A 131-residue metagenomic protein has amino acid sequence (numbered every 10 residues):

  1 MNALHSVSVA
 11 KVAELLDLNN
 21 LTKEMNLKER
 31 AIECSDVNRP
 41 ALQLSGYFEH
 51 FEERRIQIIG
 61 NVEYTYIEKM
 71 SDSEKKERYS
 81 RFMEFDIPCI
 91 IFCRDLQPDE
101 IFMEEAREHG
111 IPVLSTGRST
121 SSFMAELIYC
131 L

Functional and structural regions predicted by a protein language model:
M1-F82: Gly/Thr-rich phosphate-binding loop signature of adenosyl cofactor/nucleotide-binding cores
E49-I58, V62-C130: Feature captures the catalytic cores and cofactor-binding loops of soluble hydro-lyases/lyases that act on carboxylate
